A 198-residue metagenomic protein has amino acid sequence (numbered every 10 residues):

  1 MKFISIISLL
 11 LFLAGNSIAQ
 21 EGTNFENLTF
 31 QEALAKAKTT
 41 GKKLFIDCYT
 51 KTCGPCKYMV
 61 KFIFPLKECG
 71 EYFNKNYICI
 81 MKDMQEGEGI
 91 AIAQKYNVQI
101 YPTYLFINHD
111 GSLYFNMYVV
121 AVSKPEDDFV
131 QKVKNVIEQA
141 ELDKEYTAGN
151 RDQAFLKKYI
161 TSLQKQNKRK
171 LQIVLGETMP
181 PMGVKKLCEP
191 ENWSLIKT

Functional and structural regions predicted by a protein language model:
M1-T23: Bacterial Sec-dependent N-terminal signal peptides
Q20-T40: N-terminal leader/targeting and pre-domain segments
G22-L28, C48-T50, F62-G89, V98 (+1 more regions): Thiol-based oxidoreductase modules, predominantly thioredoxin-like and allied folds used for disulfide exchange
T40-C53: Short active-site neighborhood of thiol/selenol oxidoreductases, capturing the structured segment around
K57-K61: Detector for the c-type heme attachment site
Q99-D143: Non-catalytic, surface beta->alpha helical segment in thiol-disulfide oxidoreductase systems
A148-T198: Oxidative protein folding and maturation machinery
